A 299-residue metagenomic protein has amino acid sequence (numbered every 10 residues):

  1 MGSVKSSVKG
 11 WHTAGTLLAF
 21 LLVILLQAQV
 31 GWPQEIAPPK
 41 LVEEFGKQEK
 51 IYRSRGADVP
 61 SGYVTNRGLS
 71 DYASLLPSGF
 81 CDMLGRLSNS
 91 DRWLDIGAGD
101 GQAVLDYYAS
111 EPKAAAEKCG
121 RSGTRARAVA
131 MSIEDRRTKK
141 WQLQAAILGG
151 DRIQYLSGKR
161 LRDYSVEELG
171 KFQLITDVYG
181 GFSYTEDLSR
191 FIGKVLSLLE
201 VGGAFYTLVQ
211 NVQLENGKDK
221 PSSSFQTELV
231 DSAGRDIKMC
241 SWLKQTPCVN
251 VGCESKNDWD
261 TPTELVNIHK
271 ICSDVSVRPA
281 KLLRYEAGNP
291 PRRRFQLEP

Functional and structural regions predicted by a protein language model:
G15-Q27: Bacterial N-terminal signal peptides
E35-S88: Class I SAM-dependent methyltransferase Rossmann-like catalytic core, especially the SAM/SAH-binding loop
L94, D100-R162: Class I SAM-dependent methyltransferase SAM/SAH-binding core
D163-L174: A short acidic, Gly/Pro-enriched loop at the edge of an enzyme's catalytic core that lines a small-molecule cofactor
D177-G180: A short beta-strand submotif of the Rossmann-like class I SAM-dependent methyltransferase core that lines
S183-K194: A short, conserved alpha-helix within the catalytic core of class I
G202-Q213: Conserved beta-strand signature within the Rossmann-like core of class I S-adenosyl-L-methionine
T227-E298: Class I S-adenosyl-L-methionine
